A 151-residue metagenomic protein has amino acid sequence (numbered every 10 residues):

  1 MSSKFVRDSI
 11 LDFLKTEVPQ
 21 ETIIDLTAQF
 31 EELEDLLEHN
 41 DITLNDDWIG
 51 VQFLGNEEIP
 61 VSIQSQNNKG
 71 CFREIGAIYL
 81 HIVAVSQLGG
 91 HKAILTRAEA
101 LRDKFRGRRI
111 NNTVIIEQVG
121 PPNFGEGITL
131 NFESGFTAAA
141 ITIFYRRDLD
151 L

Functional and structural regions predicted by a protein language model:
M1-S65, G90-K92, R108: Small/polar-rich, solvent-exposed N-terminal microdomains that initiate assembly or binding
M1-T16, Q20, N56-R73, N111-L151: Short, charged interaction patches at domain edges and termini
L44-W48, C71-A77, A138: Short connector loops at helix/strand junctions that flank enzyme active sites, especially segments positioning acidic
Q52, Y79-V83, T142-R146: Residue-level recognition of well-ordered beta-strand positions that form the cores of beta-sheet-rich folds across
N67-I75, V83-R106: Extracellular/virion structural assembly segments
L80-Q87, R109-I115: Short C-terminal domain-edge/linker segments immediately following a structured domain
